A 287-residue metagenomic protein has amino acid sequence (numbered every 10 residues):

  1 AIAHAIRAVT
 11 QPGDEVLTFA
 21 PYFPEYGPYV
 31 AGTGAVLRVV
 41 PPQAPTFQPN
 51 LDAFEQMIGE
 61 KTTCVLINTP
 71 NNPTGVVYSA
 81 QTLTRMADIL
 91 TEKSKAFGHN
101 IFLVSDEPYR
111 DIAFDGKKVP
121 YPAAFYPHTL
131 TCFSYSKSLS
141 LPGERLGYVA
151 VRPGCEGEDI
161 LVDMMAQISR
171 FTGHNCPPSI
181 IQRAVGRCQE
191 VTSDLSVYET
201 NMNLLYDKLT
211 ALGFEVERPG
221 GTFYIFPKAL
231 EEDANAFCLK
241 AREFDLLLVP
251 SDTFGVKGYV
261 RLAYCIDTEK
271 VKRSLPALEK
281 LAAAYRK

Functional and structural regions predicted by a protein language model:
A1-K287: PLP-dependent class I/II
